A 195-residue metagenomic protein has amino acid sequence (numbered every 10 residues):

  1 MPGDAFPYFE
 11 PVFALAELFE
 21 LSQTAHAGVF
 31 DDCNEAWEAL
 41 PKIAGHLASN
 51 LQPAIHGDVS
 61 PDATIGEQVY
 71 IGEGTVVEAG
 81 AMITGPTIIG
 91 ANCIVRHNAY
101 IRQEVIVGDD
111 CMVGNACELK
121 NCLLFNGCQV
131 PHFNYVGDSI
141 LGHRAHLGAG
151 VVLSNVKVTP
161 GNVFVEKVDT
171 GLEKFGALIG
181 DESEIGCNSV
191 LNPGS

Functional and structural regions predicted by a protein language model:
M1-D62, S195: Terminal amphipathic alpha-helical/low-complexity segments used for targeting or macromolecular assembly
G57-P160, F164-S195: Structural signal for interior beta-strand "rungs" in well-ordered beta-sheet cores of soluble enzyme domains
